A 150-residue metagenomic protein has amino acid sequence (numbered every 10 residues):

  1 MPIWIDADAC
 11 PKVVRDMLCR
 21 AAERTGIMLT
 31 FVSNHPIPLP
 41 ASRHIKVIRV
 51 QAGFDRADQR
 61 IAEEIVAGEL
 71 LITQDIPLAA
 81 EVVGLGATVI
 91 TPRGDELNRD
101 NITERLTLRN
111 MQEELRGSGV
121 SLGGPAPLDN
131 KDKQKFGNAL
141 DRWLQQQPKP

Functional and structural regions predicted by a protein language model:
M1-P150: Nuclease catalytic cores that cleave nucleic-acid phosphodiester bonds, predominantly acidic two-metal-ion
